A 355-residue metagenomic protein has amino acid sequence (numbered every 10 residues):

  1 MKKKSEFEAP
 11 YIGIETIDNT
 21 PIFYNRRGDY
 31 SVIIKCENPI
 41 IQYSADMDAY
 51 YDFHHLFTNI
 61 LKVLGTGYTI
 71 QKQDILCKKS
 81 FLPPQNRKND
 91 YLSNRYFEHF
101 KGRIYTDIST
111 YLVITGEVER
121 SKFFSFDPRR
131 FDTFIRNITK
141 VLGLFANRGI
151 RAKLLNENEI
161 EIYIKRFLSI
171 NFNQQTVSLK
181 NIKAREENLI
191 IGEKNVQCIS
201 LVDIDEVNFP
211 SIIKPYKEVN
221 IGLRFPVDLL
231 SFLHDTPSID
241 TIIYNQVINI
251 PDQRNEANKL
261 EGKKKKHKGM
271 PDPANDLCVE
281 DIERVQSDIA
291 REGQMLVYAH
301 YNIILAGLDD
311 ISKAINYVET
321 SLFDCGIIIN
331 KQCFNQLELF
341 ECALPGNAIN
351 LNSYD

Functional and structural regions predicted by a protein language model:
M1-D355: Extended, folded cores of ATP/NTP-driven motor/assembly subunits in large transport and secretion machines
